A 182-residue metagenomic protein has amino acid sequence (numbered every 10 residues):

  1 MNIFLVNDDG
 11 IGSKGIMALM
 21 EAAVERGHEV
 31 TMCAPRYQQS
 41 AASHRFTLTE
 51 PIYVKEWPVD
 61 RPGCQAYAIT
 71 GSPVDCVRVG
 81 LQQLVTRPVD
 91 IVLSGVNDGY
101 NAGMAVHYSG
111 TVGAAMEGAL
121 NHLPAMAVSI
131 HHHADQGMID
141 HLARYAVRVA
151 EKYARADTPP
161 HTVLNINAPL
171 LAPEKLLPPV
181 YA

Functional and structural regions predicted by a protein language model:
I3-V6, S13, M17-Q83, R87-P88: A cross-family phosphate/adenosyl-ligand binding-site feature
D9, Q38, S72-P73, N97-Y100 (+1 more regions): Short glycine-rich anion-binding loops that position phosphate/pyrophosphate groups of nucleotides and phosphorylated
R36-Y37, H132, A168-A172: Glycine-rich beta-alpha junction loops
G80-T86, G113-P124: Alpha-helix C-terminal capping segments
I91: Short, Asp-centered acidic motifs that coordinate Mg2+ and/or phosphate in catalytic or ligand-binding sites
Y100-S109: Glycine/threonine-rich flexible loop motifs
A119-H141: Glycine-rich phosphate/pyrophosphate-binding loops and their adjacent beta-strand/loop elements at enzyme active sites
D140-A182: Electrostatically charged, flexible surface regions
